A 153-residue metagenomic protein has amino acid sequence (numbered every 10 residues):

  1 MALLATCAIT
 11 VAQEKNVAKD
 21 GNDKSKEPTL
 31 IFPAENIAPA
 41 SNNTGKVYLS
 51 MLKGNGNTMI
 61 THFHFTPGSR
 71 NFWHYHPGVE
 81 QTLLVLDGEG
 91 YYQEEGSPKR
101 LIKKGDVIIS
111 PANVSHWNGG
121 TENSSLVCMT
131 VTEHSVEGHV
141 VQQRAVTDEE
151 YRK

Functional and structural regions predicted by a protein language model:
M1-A8: Bacterial N-terminal signal peptides
V11-M59, H139-K153: A short, N-terminal "cap"/entry segment at the start of jelly-roll beta-barrel domains of the cupin/DSBH fold
G54, G96-N113: Short acidic-glycine-tyrosine-enriched beta hairpin
M59-H76: Conserved short histidine dyad/triad with adjacent acidic residue
W73, Y92-Q93, R100, S115-T121: Short beta-strand His + acidic residue motifs that chelate non-heme Fe in jelly-roll/DSBH and cupin folds
P77-Y91, E95-G96: Glycine- and acidic-residue-biased ligand/ion/polar-headgroup-sensing regions
N123-V141: A short hydrophobic beta-strand segment most commonly corresponding to one strand of the jelly-roll/cupin
